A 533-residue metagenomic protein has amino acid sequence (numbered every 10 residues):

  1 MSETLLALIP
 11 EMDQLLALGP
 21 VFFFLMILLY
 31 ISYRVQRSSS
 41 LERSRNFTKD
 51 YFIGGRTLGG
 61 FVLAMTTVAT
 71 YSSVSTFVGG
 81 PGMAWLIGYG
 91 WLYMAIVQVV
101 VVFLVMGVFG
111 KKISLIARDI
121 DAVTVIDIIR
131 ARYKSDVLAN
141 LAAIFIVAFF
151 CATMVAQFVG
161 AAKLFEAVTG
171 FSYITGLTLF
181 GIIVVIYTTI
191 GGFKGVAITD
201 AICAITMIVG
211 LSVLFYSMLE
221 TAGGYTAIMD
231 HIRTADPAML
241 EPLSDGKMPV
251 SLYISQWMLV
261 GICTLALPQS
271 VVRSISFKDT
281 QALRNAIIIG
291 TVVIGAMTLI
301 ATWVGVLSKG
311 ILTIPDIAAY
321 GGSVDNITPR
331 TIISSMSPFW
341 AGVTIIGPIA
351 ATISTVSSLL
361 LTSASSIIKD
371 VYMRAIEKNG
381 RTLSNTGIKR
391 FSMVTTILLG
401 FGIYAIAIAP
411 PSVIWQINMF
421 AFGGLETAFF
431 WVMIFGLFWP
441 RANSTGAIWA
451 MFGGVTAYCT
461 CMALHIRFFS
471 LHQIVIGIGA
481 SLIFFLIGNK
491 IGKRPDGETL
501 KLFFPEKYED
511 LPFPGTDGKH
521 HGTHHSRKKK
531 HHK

Functional and structural regions predicted by a protein language model:
S2-K533: Membrane-embedded helix-loop-helix hairpins and adjacent transmembrane boundary segments in multi-pass transporters
